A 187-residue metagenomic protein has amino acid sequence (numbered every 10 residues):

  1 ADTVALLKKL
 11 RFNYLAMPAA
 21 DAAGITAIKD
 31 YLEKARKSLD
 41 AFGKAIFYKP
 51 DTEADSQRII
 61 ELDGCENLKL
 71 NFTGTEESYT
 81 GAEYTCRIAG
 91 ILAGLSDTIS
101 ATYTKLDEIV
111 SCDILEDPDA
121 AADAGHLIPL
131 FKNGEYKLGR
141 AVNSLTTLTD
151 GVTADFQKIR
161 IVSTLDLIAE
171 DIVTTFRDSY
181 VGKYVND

Functional and structural regions predicted by a protein language model:
V4-Y184: A glycine- and small-residue-enriched flexible loop/hinge signal that marks low-structured segments
